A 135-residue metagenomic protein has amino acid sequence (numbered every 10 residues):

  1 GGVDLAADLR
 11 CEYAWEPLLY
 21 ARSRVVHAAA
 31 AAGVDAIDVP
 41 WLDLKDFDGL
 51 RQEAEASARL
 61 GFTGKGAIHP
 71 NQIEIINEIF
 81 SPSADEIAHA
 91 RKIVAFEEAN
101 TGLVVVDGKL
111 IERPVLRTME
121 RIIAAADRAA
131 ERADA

Functional and structural regions predicted by a protein language model:
G2-A135: Expand to "…catalyze enediolate/carbanion chemistry for C-C bond making/breaking, isomerization, decarboxylation
